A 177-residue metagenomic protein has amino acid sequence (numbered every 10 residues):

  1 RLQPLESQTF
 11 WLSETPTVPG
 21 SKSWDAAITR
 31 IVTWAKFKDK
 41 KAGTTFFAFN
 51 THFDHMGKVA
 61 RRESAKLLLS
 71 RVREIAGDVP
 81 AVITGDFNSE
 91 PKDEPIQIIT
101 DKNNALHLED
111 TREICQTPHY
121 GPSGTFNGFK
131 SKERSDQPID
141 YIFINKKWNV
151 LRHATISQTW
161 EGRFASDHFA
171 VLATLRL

Functional and structural regions predicted by a protein language model:
R1-T45, T155: Structured beta-strand-rich core segments of catalytic domains in phosphoester-bond hydrolases
L2-S7, V59, E63, S70-A81 (+1 more regions): Metal-dependent phosphoester-hydrolase catalytic domains
I31-T33, S64, L68: Internal, well-ordered alpha-helical segments in soluble enzyme and binding-protein domains
V32-K36, N50, Y141-I142, A170-L172: Conserved hydrophobic/aromatic beta-strand scaffold that supports enzyme active sites
K36-D39, F47-G57: Conserved catalytic scaffold of divalent metal-dependent phosphoesterases
T45-F47, A81: The start of beta-strands in P-loop NTPase/AAA+ ATPase cores
T51-F53, D86-F87, F169: Active-site metal-binding loops of divalent metal-dependent hydrolases
